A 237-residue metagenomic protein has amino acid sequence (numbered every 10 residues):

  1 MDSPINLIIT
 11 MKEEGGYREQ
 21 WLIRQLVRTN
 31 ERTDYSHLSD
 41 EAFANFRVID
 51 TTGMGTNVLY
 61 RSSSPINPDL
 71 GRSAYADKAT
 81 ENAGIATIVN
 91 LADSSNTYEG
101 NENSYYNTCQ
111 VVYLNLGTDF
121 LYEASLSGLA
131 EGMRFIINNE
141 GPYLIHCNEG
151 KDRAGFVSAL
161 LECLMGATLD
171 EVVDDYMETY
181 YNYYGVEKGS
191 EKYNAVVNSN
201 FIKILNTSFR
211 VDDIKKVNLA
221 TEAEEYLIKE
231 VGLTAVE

Functional and structural regions predicted by a protein language model:
M1-Y143, F156-E237: Cys-dependent protein tyrosine phosphatase-like superfamily
I145-C147: The Walker A (P-loop) glycine that initiates the GxxxxGKT/S ATP-binding motif of P-loop NTPases
E149, R153-A154: Ser/Thr-glycine-rich phosphate-binding loops at phosphate-binding pockets of nucleotides, nucleotide cofactors
